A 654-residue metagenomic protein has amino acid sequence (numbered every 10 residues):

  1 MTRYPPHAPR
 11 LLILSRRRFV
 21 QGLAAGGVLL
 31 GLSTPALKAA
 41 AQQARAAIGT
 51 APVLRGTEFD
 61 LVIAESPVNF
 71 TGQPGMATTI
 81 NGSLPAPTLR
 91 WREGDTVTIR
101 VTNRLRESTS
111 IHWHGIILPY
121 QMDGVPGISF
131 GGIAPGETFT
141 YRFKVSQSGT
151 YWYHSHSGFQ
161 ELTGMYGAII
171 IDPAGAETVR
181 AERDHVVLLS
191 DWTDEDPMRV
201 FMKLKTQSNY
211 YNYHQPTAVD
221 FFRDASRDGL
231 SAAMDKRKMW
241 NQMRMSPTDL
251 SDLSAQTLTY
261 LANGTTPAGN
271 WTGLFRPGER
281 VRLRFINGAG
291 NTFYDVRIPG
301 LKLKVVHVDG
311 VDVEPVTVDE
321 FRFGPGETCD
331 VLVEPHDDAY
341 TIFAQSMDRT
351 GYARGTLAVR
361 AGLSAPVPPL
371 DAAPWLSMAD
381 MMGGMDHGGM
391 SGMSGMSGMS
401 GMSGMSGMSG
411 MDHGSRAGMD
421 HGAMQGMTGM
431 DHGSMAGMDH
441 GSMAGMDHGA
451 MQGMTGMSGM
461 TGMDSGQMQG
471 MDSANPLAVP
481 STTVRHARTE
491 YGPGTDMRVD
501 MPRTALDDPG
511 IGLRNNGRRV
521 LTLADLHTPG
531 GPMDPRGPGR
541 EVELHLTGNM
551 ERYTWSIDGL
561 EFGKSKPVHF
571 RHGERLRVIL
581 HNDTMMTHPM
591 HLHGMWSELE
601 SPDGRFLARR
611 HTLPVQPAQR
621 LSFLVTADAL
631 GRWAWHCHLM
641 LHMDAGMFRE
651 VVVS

Functional and structural regions predicted by a protein language model:
T2-L14, R18-F323, V331-L332, A361-M427 (+5 more regions): Histidine-centered copper-binding motifs that mark active-site loops of extracellular/periplasmic copper enzymes
Q42-R55, F59, L477-L506, I511-G512 (+1 more regions): N-terminal pre-domain segments of enzymes
F70-G72, Q121-F130, K304-D319, P325 (+8 more regions): Active-site pocket scaffolds in enzymes
E107, E177, D194, N291-F293 (+7 more regions): Short beta-strands and strand-coil junctions in structured, solvent-facing domains, enriched
Y151-H156, D338-D348, D628-L639: Short, surface-exposed ligand- or partner-binding patches at beta-edge/loop junctions that are enriched in aromatics
H156-L162, D330-E334, D338-T356, R360-G362: Hydrophobic, ordered structural segments
F275-R280, R322-P325, D500-R503, D507-N515 (+2 more regions): Conserved "landmark" site that anchors the functional core of diverse proteins
A450-G453, Q467-D472: Long, low-complexity repeat tracts used as extracellular stalks/passenger repeats and O-glycosylation platforms
